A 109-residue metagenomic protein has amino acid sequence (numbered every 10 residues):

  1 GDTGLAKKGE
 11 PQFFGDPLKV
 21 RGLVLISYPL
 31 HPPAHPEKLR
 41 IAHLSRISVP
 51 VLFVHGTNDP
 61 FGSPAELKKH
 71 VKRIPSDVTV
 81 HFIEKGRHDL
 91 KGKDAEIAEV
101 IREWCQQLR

Functional and structural regions predicted by a protein language model:
G1-I47: Primarily recognizes the serine-hydrolase "nucleophile elbow" in alpha/beta-hydrolase and SGNH/GDSL folds
V24, L52-V54, H81: Hydrophobic/aromatic beta-strand patches that form the interior of the parallel beta-sheet core in alpha/beta enzyme
P32, T57-G62, H88-D89: Acidic catalytic loop of the alpha/beta-hydrolase fold
R46-S48, F53-H55, D59: Short beta-strand/loop motif that positions the catalytic acidic residue of the alpha/beta-hydrolase fold
T57-V78: Conserved loop-alpha-helix segment in the C-terminal half of the alpha/beta-hydrolase fold that carries the catalytic
R73-D89: Catalytic histidine neighborhood in serine/cysteine hydrolases with alpha/beta-hydrolase-type architecture
G86-A98: Catalytic histidine-centered segment of alpha/beta-hydrolase-like enzymes
V100-L108: C-terminal alpha-helix
